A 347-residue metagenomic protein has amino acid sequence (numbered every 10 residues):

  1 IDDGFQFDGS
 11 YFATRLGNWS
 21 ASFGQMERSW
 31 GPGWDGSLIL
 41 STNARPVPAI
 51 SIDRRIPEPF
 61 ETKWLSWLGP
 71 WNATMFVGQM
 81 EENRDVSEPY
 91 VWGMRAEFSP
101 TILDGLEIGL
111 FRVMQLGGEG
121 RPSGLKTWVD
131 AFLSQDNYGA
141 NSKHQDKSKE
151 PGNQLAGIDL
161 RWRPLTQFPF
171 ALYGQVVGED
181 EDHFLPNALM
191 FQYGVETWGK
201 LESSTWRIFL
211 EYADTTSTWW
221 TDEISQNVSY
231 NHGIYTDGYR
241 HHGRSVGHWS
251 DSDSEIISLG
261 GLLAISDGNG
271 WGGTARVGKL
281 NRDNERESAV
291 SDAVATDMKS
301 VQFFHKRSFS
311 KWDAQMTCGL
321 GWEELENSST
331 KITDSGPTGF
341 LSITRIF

Functional and structural regions predicted by a protein language model:
I1-G24, P48, I52-R54: Beta-barrel outer-membrane channel/assembly domains of diderm bacteria
I1-T14, P32-G36, S41, F184-L185: Surface-exposed loop and membrane-interface regions of Gram-negative outer-membrane beta-barrel proteins
F5, S217-W219, F309, A314 (+2 more regions): Beta-stranded membrane pore/translocator domains
T14-N18, L201-S203, R307-K311: A generic beta-sheet turn/junction motif
S29, A49-Y239, S252-L259, A264 (+2 more regions): Signature for the C-terminal beta-barrel architecture of outer-membrane proteins
G33-S37, N284-S288, N327-S329: Short acidic, glycine/proline-rich loop/turn micro-motifs
A96, T236-D237, D334-F347: Outer-membrane beta-barrel "beta-signal"
M298-N327: C-terminal structured domain segments
